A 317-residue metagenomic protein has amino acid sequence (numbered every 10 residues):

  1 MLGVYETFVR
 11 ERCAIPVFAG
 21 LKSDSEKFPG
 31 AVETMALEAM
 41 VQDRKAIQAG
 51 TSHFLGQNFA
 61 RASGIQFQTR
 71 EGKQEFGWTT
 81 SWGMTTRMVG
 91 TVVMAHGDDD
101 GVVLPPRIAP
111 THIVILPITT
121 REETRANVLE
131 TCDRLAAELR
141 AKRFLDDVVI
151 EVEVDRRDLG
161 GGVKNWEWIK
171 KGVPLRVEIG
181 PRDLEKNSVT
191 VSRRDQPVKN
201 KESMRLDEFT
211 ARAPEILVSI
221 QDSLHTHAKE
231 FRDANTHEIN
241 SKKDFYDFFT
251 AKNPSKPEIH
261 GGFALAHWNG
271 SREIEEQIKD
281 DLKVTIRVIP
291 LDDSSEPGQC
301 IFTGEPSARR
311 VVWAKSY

Functional and structural regions predicted by a protein language model:
M1-Y317: NTP/phosphate- and nucleic-acid-binding module
